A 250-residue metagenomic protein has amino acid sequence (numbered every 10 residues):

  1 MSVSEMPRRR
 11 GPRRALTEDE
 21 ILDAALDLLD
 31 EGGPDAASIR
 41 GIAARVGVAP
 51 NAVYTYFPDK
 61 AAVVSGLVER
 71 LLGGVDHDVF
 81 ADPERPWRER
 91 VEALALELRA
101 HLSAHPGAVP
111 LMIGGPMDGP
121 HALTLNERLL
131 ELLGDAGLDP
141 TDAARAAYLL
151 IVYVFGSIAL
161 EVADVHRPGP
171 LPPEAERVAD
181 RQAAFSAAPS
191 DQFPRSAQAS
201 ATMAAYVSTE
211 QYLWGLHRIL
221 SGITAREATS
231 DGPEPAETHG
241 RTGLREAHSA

Functional and structural regions predicted by a protein language model:
M1-L16, F80-P83, D191-T202, D231-A250: N-terminal intrinsically disordered/low-complexity leader segments
E20, A24, L28-A62, G66: Helix-turn-helix
E20, A62, A93, T124 (+4 more regions): Amphipathic alpha-helical interaction segments
I21-L29, L67, L71, L98 (+2 more regions): Short hydrophobic clusters on alpha-helical segments that form packing/core surfaces in small helical domains
H77-T124, P140-T141, A147-L150: Hydrophobic alpha-helical connector segments
L125-L149, V154-Q182, A204, I223-R226: Hydrophobic alpha-helical bundle segments that form small-molecule/ligand-binding pockets
S186-M203, V207-W214, R218: Non-DNA-binding regulatory cores of transcription-related proteins, predominantly C-terminal effector-binding
